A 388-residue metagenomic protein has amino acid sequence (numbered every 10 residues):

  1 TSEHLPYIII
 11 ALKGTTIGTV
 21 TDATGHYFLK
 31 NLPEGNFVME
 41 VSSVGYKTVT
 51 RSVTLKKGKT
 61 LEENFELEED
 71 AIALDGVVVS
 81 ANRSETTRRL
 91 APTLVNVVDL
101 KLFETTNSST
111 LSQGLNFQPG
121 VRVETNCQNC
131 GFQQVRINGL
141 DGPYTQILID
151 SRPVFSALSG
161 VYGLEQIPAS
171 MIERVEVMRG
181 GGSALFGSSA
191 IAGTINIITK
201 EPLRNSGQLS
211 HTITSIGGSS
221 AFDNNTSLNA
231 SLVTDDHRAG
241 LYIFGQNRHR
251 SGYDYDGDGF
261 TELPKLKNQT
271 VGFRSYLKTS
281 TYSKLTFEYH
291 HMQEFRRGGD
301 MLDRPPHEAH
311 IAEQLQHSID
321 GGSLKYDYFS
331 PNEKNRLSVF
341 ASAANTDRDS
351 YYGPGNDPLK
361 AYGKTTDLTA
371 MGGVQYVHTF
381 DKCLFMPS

Functional and structural regions predicted by a protein language model:
T1-K13, E40-Y46, K56, T60-E104 (+2 more regions): Short, acidic, small-residue-rich periplasmic hinge/interaction motif at the N-terminus of Gram-negative outer-membrane
T15-H26: Short, acidic Ser/Thr/Gly-rich low-complexity loop/linker segments typical of extracellular and cell-surface proteins
K30, Q134-R136, R152-G180, K200: Short acidic/polar hinge/loop motifs at secondary-structure boundaries that mediate gating or recognition
S112-S156, E173-R174: Extracytoplasmic beta-strand/coil segments of soluble accessory domains associated with Gram-negative outer-membrane
S156-L158, M171-E173, A184-N196, K200-D256 (+2 more regions): Outer-membrane beta-barrel translocator/receptor signature
P202, T234-H237, K278-Y282, P331-E333 (+1 more regions): Outer-membrane beta-barrel channels and translocator barrels
L209-S215, I243-H249, F287-H291, V339-N345 (+1 more regions): Transmembrane beta-barrel strands of outer-membrane/channel proteins
R250-T270, Y276-K278, Y282-L337, A343-L368: Flexible loop and strand-edge segments within Gram-negative outer membrane beta-barrel domains
